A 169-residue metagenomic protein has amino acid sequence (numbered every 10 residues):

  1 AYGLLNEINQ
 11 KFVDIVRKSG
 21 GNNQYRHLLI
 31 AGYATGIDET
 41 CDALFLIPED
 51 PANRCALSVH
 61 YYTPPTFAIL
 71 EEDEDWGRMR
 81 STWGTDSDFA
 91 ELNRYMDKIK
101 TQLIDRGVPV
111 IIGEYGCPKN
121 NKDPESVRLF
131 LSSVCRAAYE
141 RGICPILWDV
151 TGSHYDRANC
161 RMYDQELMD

Functional and structural regions predicted by a protein language model:
A1-D88, D97-C117, E140-I143: Active-site region of glycoside hydrolase catalytic domains
L5-F12, Y95, F130, V134 (+1 more regions): Stable alpha-helical elements in mature extracytoplasmic
A34-E39, F89-A90, P118-R128, S153-Y155: Acidic-and-aromatic substrate-binding clefts and catalytic sites of carbohydrate-active enzymes
E49, K122-D169: Aromatic-rich peripheral "rim/lid" segments of glycoside hydrolase catalytic domains that contact and position glycan
